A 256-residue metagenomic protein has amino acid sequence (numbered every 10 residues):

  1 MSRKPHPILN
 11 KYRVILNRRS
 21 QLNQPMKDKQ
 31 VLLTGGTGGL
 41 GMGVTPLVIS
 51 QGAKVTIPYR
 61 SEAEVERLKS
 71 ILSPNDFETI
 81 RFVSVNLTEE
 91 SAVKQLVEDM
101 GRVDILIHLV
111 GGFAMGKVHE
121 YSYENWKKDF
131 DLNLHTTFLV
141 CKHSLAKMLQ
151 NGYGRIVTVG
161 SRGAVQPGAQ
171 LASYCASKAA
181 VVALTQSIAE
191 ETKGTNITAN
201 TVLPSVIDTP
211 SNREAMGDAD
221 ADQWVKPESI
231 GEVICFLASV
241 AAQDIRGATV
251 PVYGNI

Functional and structural regions predicted by a protein language model:
L9-Y12, L16, G194, T201 (+2 more regions): C-terminal helical subdomain
T37-G38: Conserved glycine-rich cofactor-binding loop
K117-V118, N125-F130: Substrate-binding pocket helix/loop in short-chain dehydrogenase/reductase
Y121, P167-C175, S187, N212-A215: Active-site loop-to-helix junction immediately N-terminal to the catalytic Tyr of the SDR YXXXK motif in Rossmann-fold
C141, S177: Active-site helix of classical SDR
A146, A189-E191, Q243: Alpha-helical segment proximal to the catalytic Tyr-Lys
S161: Residue(s) in the substrate-gating loop at a strand-loop-helix junction that position the organic substrate next
